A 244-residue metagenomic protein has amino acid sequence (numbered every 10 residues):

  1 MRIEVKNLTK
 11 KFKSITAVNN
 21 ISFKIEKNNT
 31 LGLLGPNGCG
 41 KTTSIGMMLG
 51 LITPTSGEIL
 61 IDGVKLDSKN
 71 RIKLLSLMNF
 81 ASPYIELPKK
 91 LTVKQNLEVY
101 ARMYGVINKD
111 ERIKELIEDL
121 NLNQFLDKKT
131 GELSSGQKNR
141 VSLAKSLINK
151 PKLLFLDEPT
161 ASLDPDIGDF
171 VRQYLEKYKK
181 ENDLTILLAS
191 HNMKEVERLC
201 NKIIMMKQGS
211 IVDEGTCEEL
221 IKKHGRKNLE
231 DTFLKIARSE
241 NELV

Functional and structural regions predicted by a protein language model:
G57-D67, K73-L74: Conserved ABC transporter NBD signature motif
N79, E98, R102-F125: Conserved ABC ATPase "signature" region
K129-L133: Conserved ABC ATPase signature
K150: Conserved catalytic motifs of ABC-family nucleotide-binding domains
L154-E158: Catalytic Walker B motif of ABC-type/P-loop ATPase nucleotide-binding domains
E214-G215: ABC ATPase "signature
